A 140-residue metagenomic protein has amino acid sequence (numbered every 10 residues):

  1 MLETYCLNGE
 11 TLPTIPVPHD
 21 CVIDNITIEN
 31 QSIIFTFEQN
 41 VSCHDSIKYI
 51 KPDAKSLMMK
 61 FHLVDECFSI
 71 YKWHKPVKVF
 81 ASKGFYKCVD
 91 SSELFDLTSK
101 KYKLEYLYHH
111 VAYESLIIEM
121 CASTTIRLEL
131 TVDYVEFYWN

Functional and structural regions predicted by a protein language model:
M1-N140: Surface-exposed, interaction-prone regions used to assemble/regulate multi-protein complexes
